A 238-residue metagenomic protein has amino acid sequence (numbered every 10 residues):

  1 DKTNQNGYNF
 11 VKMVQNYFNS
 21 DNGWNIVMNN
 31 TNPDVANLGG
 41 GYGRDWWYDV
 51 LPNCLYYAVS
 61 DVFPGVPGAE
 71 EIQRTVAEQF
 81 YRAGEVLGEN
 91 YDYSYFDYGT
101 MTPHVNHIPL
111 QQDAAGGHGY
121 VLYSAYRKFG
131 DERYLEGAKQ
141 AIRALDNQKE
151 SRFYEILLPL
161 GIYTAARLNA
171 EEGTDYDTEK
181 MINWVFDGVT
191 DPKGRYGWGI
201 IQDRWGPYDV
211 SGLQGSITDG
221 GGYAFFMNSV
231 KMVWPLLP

Functional and structural regions predicted by a protein language model:
D1-T3, V50-G68, V105-P109, G116-G130 (+2 more regions): Well-ordered alpha-helical scaffold segments within catalytic/enzyme domains
K2-Y42, V66-G99, R127-F153, Y176-S216: Long, well-ordered core segments of solenoidal/helical folds
N30-V50, G99-A114, L145-L158, N169-E172 (+1 more regions): Solvent-exposed loop and edge beta-strand segments that line ligand/cofactor-binding and catalytic clefts
